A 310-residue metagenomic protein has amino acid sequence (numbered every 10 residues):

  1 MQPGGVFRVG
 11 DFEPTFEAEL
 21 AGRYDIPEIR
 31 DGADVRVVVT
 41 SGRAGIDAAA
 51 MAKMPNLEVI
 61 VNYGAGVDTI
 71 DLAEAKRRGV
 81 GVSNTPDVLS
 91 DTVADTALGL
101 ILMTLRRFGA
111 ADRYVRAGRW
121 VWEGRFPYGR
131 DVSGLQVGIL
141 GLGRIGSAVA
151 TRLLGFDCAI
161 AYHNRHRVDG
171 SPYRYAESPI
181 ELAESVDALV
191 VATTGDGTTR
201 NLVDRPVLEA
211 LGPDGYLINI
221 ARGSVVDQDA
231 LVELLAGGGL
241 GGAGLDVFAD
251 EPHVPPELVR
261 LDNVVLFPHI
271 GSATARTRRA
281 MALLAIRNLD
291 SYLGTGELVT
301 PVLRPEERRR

Functional and structural regions predicted by a protein language model:
M1-V37, S41, R309-R310: N-terminal glycine-/charge-rich "phosphate-binding" loop or analogous flexible N-terminal tail
Q2, R125-P213: Rossmann-like dinucleotide/phosphate-binding beta-alpha-beta segment
D31-A33, M51-M54, V132, L182-E184 (+2 more regions): A short, aliphatic-rich alpha-helical micro-motif
R36-R116: Phosphate/diphosphate ligand-binding glycine-rich loop within oxidoreductases
G42-R43, A65, D187, A192-G195 (+2 more regions): Short glycine-/small-residue-rich Rossmann-like dinucleotide-binding loops
G45-L57, L72-E74, T198-L217, Q228: Rossmann-fold NAD(P) dinucleotide-binding segment
V82-S83, R205, D214-R310: Rossmann-like dinucleotide-binding domain for NAD(H)/NADP(H)
A94-R113, L135, T151-C158, L284-S291 (+1 more regions): Oxidoreductase and adenylate-handling cofactor-binding alpha/beta cores
